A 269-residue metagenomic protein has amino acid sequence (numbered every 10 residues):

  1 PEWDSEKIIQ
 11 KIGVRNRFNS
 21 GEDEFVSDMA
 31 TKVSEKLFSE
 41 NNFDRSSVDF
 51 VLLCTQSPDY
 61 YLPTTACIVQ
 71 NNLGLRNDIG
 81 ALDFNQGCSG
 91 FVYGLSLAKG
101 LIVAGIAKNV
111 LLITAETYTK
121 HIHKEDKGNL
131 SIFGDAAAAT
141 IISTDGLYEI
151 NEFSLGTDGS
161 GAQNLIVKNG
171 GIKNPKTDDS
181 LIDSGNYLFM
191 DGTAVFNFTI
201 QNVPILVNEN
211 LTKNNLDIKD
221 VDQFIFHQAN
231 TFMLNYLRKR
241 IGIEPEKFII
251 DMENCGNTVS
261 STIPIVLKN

Functional and structural regions predicted by a protein language model:
P1-E22, D126-N197, Q201, I205: Condensing-enzyme catalytic core mediating Claisen C-C bond formation in acyl metabolism
E2-Q10, Y61-G74, L112-Y118, I172-S180 (+1 more regions): Acidic-glycine-rich active-site phosphate/pyrophosphate-binding loop
E6, D44-F50, N77-G80, K108-V110 (+2 more regions): Short acidic capping loops at alpha-helix termini that bridge into adjacent secondary structure
S27, T31-S34, S57-P58, N71 (+5 more regions): Claisen-condensing/thiolase-fold acyl-transfer catalytic domains that form or cleave C-C bonds in fatty acid
V33-D49, I205-D222: Phosphate/pyrophosphate-binding loops at sites that engage ATP/ADP/AMP, CoA/4′-phosphopantetheine, polyphosphate
C54-D59, Q86-S89, T114-K120, G156-D158 (+1 more regions): Acidic, glycine-rich active-site loops and adjacent beta-strand->loop/helix elements that engage anionic groups
G105-A136: Flexible, glycine-rich active-site loops centered on histidine and acidic residues that chelate a metal or position
